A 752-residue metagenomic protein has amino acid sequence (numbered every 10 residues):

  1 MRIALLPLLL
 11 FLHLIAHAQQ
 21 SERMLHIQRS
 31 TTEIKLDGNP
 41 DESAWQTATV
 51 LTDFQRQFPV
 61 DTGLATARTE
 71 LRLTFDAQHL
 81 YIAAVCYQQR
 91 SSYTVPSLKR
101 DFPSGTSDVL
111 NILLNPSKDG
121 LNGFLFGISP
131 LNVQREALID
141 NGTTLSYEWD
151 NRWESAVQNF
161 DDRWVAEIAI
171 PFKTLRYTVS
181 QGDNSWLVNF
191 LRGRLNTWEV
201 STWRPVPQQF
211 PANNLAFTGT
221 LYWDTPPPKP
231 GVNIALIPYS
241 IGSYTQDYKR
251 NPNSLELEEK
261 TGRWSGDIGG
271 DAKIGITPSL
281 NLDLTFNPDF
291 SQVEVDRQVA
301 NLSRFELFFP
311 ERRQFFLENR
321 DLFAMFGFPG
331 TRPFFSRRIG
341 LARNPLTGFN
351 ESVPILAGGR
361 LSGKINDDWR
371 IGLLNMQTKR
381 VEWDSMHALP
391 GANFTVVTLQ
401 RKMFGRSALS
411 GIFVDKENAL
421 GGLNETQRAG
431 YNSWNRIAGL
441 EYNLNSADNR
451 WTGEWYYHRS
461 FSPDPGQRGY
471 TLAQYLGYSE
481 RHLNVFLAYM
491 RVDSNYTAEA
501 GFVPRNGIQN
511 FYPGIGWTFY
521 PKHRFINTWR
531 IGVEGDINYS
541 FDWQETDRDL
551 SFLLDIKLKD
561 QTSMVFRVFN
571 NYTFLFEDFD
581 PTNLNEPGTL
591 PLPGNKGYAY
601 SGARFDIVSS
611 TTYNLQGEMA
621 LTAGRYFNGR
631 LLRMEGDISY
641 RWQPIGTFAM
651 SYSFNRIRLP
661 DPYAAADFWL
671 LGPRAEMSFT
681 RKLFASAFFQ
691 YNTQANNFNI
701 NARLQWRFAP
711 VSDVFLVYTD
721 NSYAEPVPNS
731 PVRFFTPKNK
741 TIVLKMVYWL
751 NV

Functional and structural regions predicted by a protein language model:
R2-L8: Sec-dependent signal peptide recognition, specifically the positively charged N-region followed immediately by
L9-H17: Hydrophobic h-region of N-terminal signal peptides that target proteins for export in Gram-negative bacteria
Q19-K402, S410-G411: Structural preference for beta-rich elements and adjacent junctions enriched in aromatics
L138, W198-W203, R250, E294-L302 (+7 more regions): Outer-membrane beta-barrel and related beta-rich outer-membrane complex signature in Gram-negative bacteria
F172-R176, E417, F461, R625: A generic structural motif
L187, E259-R263, N281, F290-R297 (+4 more regions): Catalytic-domain carbohydrate-binding cleft regions of carbohydrate-active enzymes
P230-D283, R370, F394-F461, P521 (+5 more regions): Surface-exposed extracellular loop regions of Gram-negative outer-membrane beta-barrel proteins
P354-L356, S362, D448-V752: Exposed, low-structure sequence patches enriched in small/polar residues
